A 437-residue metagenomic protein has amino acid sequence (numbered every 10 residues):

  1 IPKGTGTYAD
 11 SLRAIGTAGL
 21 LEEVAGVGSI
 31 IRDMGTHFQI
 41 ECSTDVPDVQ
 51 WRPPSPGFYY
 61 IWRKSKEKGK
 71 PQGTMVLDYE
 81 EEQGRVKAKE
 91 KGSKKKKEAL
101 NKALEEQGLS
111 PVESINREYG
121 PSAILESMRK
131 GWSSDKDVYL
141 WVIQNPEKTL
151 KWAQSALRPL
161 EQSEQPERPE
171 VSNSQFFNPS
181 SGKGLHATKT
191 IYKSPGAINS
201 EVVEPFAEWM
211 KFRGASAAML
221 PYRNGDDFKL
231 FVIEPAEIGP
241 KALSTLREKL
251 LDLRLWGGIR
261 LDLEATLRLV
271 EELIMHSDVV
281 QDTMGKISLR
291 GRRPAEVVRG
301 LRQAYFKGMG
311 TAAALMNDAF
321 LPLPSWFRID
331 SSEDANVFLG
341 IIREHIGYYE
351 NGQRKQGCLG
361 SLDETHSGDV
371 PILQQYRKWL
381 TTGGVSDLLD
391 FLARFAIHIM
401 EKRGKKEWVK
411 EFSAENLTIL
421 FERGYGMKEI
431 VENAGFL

Functional and structural regions predicted by a protein language model:
I1-S133, I143-Q144, Q281-L437: Long, contiguous all-alpha helical interaction modules
A9-E23, Q175-K183, G196-A218, R268-M275 (+3 more regions): Short, hydrophobic/amphipathic alpha-helical patches that form generic packing surfaces within helical domains
K89, K95-G258: Basic, glycine-/proline-tolerant helical and adjacent loop/strand elements that line or dock onto nucleic-acid
S181-C358: Domain-exit/linker segments immediately C-terminal to small folded modules
